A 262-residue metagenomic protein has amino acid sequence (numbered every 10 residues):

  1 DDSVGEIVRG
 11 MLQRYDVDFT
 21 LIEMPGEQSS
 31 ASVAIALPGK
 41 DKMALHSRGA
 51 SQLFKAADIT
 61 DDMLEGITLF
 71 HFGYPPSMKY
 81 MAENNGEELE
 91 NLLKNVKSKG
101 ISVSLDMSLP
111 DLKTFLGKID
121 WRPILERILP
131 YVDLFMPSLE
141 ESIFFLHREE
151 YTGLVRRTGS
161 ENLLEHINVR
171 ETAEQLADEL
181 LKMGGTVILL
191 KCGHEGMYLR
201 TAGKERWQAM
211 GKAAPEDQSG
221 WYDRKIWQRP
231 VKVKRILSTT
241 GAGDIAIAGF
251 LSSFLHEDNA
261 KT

Functional and structural regions predicted by a protein language model:
D1, E23-E27, T240-G241: Active-site nucleophile and cofactor-binding loops and adjacent substrate-binding regions of central metabolic enzymes
E6-E27, A36-V233, L255-K261: Ribokinase/PfkB-type carbohydrate-kinase core domain
K232-F250: Short glycine/threonine-rich catalytic loop with a Thr-x-Gly-x-Asp
